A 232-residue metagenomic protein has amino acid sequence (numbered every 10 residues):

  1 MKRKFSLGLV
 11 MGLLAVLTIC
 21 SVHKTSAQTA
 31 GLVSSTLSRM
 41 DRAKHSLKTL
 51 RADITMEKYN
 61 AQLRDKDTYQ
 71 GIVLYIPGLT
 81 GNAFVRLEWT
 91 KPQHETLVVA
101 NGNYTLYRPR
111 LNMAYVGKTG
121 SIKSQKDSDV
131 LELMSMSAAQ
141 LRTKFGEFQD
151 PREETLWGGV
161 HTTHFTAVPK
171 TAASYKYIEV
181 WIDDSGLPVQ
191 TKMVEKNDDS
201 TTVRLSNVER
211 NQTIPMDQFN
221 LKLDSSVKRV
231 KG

Functional and structural regions predicted by a protein language model:
M1-G12: Bacterial N-terminal signal peptides that target proteins for export
V16-K24: C-terminal segment of classical bacterial N-terminal signal peptides
T25-T29: Boundary at the C-terminal end of the N-terminal hydrophobic targeting segment
V33-S35, R39-L106: N-terminal mature ectodomain segment of secretory-pathway/periplasmic proteins
M56, Y107-R110, K192-K196: Beta-turn initiation residues at beta-strand->coil junctions
T105-M134: Acidic/charged, solvent-exposed loop-and-adjacent secondary-structure segments enriched in E/D, K/R, S/T, and G/P
Y115-G117, G146-G232: Gly/Pro-enriched, hydrophobic low-complexity segments that function as extracytoplasmic propeptides/linkers
L131-L133, Q140-T143: Anionic-ligand binding region
